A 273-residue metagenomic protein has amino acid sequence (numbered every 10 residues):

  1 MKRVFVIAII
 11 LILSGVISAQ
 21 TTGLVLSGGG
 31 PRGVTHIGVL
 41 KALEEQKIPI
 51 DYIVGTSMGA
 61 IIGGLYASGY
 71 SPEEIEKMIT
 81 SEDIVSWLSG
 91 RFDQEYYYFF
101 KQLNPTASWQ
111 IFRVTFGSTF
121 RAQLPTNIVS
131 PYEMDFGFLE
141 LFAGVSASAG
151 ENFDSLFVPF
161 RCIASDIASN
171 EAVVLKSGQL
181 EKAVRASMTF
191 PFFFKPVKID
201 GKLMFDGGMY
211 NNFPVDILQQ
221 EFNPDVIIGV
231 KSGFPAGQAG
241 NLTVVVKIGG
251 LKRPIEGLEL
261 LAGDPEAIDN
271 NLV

Functional and structural regions predicted by a protein language model:
V4-A19: Sec-dependent N-terminal signal peptides
S18-T56, G64-V273: Patatin-like phospholipase
